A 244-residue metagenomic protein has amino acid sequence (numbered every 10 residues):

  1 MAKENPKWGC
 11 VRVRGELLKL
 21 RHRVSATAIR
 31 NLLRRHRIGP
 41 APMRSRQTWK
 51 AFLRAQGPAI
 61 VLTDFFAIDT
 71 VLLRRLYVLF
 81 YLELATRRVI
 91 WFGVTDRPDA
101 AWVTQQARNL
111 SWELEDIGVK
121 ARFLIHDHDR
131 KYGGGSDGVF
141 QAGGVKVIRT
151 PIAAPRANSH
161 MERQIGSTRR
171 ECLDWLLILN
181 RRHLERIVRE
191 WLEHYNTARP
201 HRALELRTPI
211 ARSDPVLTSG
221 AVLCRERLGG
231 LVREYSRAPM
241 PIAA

Functional and structural regions predicted by a protein language model:
M1-A244: Charged DNA-binding/catalytic regions of mobile-element recombinases
